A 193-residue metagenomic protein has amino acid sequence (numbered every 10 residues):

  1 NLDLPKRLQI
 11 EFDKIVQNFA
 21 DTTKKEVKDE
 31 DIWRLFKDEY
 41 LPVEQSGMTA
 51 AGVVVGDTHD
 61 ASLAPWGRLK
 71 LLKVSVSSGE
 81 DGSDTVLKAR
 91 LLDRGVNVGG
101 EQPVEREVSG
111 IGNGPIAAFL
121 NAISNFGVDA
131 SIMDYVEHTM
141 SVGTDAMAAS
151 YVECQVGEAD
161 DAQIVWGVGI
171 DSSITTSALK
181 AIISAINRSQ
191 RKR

Functional and structural regions predicted by a protein language model:
N1-R193: Terminal or standalone catalytic/regulatory effector modules within metabolic enzymes and repeat proteins
